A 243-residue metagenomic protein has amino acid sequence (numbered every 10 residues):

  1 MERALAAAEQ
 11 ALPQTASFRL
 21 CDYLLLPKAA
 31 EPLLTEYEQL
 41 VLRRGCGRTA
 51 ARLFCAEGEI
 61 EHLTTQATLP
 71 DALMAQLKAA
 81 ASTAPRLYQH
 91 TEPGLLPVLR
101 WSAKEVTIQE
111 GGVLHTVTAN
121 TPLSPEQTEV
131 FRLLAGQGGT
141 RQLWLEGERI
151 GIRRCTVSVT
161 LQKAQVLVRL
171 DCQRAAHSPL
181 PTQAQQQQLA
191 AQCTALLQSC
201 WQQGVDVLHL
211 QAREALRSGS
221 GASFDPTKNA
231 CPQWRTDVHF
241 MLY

Functional and structural regions predicted by a protein language model:
M1-Y243: Membrane-proximal alpha-helical signals and transmembrane carboxylates
